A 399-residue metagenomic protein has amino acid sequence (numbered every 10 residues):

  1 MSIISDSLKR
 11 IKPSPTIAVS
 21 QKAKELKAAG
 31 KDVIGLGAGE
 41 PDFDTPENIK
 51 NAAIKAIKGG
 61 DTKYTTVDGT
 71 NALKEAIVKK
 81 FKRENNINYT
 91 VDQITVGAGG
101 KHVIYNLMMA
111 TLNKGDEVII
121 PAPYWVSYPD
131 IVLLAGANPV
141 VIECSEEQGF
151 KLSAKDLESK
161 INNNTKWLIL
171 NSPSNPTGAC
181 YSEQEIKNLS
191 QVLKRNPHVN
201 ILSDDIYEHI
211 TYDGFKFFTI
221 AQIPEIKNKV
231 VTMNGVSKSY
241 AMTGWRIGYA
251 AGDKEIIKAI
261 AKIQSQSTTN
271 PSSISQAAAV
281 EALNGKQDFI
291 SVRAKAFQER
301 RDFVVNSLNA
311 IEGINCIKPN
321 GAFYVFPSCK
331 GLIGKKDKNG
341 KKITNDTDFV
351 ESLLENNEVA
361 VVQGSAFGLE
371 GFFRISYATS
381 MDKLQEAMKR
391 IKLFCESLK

Functional and structural regions predicted by a protein language model:
S2-I4, K12-S14, V19-K22, L26-V33 (+3 more regions): PLP-dependent class I/II
L8: Substrate/cofactor-recognition hotspot
K31-L36, K50, K63-T66: Short N-terminal amphipathic alpha-helices
T45-Y64, V78, R83: Glycine-rich phosphate-binding segment of PLP-dependent enzymes
Y64-G97: Conserved N-terminal alpha-helix of the aminotransferase class I/II PLP-enzyme fold
